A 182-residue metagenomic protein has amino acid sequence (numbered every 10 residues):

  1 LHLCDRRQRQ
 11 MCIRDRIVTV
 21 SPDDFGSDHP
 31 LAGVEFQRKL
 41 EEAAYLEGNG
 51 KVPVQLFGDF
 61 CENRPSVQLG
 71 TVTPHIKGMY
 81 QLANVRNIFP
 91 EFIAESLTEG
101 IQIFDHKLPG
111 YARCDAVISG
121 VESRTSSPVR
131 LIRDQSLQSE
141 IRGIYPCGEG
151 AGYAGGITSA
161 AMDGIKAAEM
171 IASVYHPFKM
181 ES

Functional and structural regions predicted by a protein language model:
L1-I13: Single conserved hydrophobic/aromatic residue that forms the stacking wall/gate of nucleotide- or nucleobase-binding
I17-N87, E91: Conserved catalytic alpha/beta cores of large enzymes that bind or transform nucleotide phosphates and polynucleotides
D28-H29, G156-S159: Short acidic, glycine/serine/threonine-rich loops at helix termini
R38-E42, L97, A160-M180: Internal hydrophobic alpha-helix adjacent to the cofactor/substrate pocket in enzyme cavities
C61, P65, I101-P109, A168-Y175: Structural signal for hydrophobic packing residues in well-ordered secondary-structure cores of soluble enzyme domains
Y80-A154, A161: A glycine-rich dinucleotide-binding beta-alpha-beta segment and adjacent secondary-structure elements that constitute
C114-V117, F178-S182: Short, glycine/acidic-rich hinge or "gate" loops at secondary-structure transitions that mediate conformational
